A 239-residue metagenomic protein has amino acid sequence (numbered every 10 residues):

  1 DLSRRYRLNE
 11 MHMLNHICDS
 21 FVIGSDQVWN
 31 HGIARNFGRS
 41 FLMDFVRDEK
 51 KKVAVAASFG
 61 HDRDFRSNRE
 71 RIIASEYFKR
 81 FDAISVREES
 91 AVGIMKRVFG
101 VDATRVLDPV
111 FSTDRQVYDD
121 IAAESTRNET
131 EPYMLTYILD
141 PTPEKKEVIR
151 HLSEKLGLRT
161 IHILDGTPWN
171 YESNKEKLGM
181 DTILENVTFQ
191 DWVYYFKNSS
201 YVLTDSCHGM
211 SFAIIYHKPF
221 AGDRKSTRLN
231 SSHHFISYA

Functional and structural regions predicted by a protein language model:
D1-E76: Aromatic- and Gly/Pro-rich donor/ligand-binding loops that form nucleotide- or phosphate-bearing donor binding pockets
I17, F45-E49, Y118-Y133: Nucleotide-sugar donor-binding and catalytic loop/hinge architecture of NDP-sugar-dependent glycosyltransferases
V53-H61, V92-M95, I138, K145-N186: Catalytic donor nucleotide-activated moiety binding site of glycosyltransferases and closely related
R63-S67, F111-T126: Acidic anion/phosphate-binding donor-loop and adjacent secondary structure in glycosyltransferase catalytic cores
F81-E88, L203: A short beta-strand/loop micro-motif in the catalytic core of glycosyltransferases that engages the nucleotide-sugar
A103-F111, R115, E172-D205: Donor nucleotide-activated moiety binding/catalytic core segment of transferases that use nucleotide-activated donors
Y195-R228: A donor-sugar binding/catalytic signature common to diverse glycosyltransferases and related nucleotide-sugar
L229-A239: Single conserved hydrophobic/aromatic residue that forms the stacking wall/gate of nucleotide- or nucleobase-binding
